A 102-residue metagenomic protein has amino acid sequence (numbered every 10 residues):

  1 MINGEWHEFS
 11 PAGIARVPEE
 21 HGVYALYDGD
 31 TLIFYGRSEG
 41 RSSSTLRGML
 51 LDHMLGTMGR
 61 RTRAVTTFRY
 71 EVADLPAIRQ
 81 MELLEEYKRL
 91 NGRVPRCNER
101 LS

Functional and structural regions predicted by a protein language model:
M1-S44, E71-E85, S102: GIY-YIG nuclease catalytic motif and its immediate N-terminal context
I2-E5, L50, M54, Y87-K88: Generic low-complexity, intrinsically disordered sequence content enriched in small uncharged/hydrophobic residues
E19, R60-R63: A generic structural signal for short, non-catalytic loop/turn and secondary-structure boundary residues
T45-R61: A broadly used, surface-exposed interaction patch
T62-V65, A73: Basic nucleic-acid-binding interfaces
L90-L101: Coupling/hinge elements of helicase-like and P-loop NTPase modules
